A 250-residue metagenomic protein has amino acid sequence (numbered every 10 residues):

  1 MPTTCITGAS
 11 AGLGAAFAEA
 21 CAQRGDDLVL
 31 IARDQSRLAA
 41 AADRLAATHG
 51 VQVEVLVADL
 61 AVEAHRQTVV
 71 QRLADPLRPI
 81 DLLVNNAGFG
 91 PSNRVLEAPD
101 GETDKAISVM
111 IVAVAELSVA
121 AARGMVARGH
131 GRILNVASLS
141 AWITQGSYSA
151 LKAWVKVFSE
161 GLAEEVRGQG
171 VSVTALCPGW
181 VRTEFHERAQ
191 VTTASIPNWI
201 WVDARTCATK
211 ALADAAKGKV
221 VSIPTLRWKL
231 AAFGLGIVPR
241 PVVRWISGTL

Functional and structural regions predicted by a protein language model:
S10-A11: Conserved glycine-rich cofactor-binding loop
R24-A41: Conserved glycine-rich Rossmann-like NAD(P)H-binding loop of the short-chain dehydrogenase/reductase
N86-P91: Conserved NAD(P)H cofactor-binding loop of Rossmann-fold oxidoreductase domains
R94-I107: Substrate-binding pocket helix/loop in short-chain dehydrogenase/reductase
S118, L151-W154: Active-site helix of classical SDR
S138: Residue(s) in the substrate-gating loop at a strand-loop-helix junction that position the organic substrate next
A175, S195-A231: C-terminal helical subdomain
